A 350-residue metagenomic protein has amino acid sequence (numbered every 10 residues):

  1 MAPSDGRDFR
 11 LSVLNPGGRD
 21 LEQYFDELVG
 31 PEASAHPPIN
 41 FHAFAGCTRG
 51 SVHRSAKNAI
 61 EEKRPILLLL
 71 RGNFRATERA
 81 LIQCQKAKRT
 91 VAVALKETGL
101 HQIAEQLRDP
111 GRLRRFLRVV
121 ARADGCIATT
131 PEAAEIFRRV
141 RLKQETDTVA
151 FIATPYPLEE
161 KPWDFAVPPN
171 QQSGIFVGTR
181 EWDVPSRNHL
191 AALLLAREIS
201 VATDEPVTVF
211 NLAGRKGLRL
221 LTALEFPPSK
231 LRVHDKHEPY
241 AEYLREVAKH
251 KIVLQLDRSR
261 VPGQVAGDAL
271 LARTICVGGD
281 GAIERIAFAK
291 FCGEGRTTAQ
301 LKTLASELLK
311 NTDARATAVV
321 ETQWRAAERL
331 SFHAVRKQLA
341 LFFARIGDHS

Functional and structural regions predicted by a protein language model:
M1-K86, E294, H333, K337: N-terminal pre-catalytic "stem/leader" segment of glycosyltransferase-like enzymes
A35, K310-I346: A charged, aromatic-enriched C-terminal amphipathic alpha-helix characteristic of glycosyltransferases across folds
P65-L70, L81-L107: Active-site proximal beta-strand in glycosyltransferases
G99, E132-A133, V149-D164: Short beta-strand->alpha-helix junction loop in the catalytic core of nucleotide-activated group-transfer enzymes
P110-R114, R118-D147, K216: A short, active-site helix/loop in glycosyltransferases that binds the activated sugar's phosphate group
L158-F226, R232-Y240: Conserved catalytic-core segment of nucleotide-activated headgroup transferases in glycan assembly
R187, L256-A266, D280-A287: Nucleotide-sugar-dependent
R245-V261, T274: Acidic donor-binding loop of glycosyltransferase active sites
